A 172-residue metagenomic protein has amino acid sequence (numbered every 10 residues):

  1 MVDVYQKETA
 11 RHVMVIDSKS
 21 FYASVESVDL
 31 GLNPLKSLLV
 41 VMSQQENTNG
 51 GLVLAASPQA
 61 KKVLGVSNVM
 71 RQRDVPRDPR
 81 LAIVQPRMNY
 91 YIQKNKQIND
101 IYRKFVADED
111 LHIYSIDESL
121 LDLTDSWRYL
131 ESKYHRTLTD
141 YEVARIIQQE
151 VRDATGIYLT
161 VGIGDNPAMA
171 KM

Functional and structural regions predicted by a protein language model:
M1-L120, D125-R128: Residues that scaffold, gate, or flank divalent-cation-dependent active/transport sites
Q85, K133-T137: Active-site oxyanion-binding pockets that recognize sulfate/phosphate
K104, Y129-S132, Q149, D153: Fungal eukaryote-biased detector of long internal structured cores
D122-L123, L130, P167-M172: Short, well-ordered, mixed-charge alpha-helical segments that flank or form enzyme active sites
R136-M172: Long, highly charged, low-complexity intrinsically disordered interaction regions that mediate electrostatic DNA/RNA
